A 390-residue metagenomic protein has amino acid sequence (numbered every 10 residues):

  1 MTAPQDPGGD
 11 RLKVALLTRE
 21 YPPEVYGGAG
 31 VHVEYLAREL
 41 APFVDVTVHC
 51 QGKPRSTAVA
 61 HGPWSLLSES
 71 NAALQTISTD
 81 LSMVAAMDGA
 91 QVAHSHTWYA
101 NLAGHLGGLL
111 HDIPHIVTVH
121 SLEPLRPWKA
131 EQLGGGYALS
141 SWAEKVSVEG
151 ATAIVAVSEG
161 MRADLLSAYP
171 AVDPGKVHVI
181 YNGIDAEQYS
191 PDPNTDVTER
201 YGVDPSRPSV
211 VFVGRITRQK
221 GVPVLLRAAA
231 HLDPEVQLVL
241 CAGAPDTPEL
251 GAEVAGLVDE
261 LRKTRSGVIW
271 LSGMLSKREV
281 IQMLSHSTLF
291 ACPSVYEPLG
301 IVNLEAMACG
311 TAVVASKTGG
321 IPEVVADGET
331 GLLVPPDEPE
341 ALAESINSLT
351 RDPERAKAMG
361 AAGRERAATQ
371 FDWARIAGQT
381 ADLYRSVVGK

Functional and structural regions predicted by a protein language model:
G52-P54, I184, Q237-A255, I269: Glycosyltransferase donor-sugar binding loop
S95-A100, V119: Short His-centered aromatic/hydrophobic patch
G160, G183: Carbohydrate-associated surface elements
G251-R278: Nucleotide-activated donor-binding/catalytic signature segment of Leloir-type glycosyltransferases, i.e., the conserved
M274, Q282-S287: Short alpha-helical donor nucleotide-sugar binding micro-motif in glycosyltransferases
V295: Aromatic "clamp/platform" in nucleotide-sugar-dependent glycosyltransferases that forms part of the donor/acceptor
A312-A315, V325: Short hydrophobic beta-strand element within catalytic cores of glycosyltransferases and related nucleotide-activated
D327-G328, L332-P339, S348-P353: Conserved acidic donor-binding segment of nucleotide-sugar-dependent glycosyltransferases
